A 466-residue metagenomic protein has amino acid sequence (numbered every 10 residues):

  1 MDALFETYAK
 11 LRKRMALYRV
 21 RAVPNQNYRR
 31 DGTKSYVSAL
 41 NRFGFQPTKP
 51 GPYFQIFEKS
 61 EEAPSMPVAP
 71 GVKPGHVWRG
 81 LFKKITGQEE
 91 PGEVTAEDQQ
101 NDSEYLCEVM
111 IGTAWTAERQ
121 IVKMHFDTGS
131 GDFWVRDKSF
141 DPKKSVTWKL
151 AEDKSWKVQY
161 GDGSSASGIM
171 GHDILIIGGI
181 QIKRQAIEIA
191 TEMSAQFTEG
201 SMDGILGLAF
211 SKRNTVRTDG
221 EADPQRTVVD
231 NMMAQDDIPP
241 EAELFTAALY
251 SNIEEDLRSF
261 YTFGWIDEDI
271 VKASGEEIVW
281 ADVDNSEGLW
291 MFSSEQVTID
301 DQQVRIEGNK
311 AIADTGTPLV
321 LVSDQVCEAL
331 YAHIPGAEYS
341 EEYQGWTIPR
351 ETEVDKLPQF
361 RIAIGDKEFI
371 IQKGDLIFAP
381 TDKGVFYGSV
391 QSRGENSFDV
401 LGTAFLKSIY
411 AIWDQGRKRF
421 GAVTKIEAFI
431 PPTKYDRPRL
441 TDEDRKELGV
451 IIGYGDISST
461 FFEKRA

Functional and structural regions predicted by a protein language model:
M1-E277, E328-A363, G384-D399, K464-A466: Non-catalytic N-lobe/flap surface of aspartyl protease domains
H125-G131, I312-P318, D324-Q325, G402: A short acidic Gly-Thr/Ser loop motif
I180-Q181, Q185, Q302-V304, K367 (+1 more regions): Well-ordered beta-strand scaffold positions
I187-A195, L376-P380, K425-F429: Short, solvent-exposed aromatic-acidic interface loops
D256-G308, D382-V385: Flexible, small-/acidic-enriched active-site or ligand-binding loops
V297, I306, T315-D324, A329: Long, repeat-rich segments with strong aromatic
E307-L319, S397-W413: C-terminal, well-structured subdomains that either form a transmembrane helix-short loop-helix hairpin in multi-pass
T424-A466: C-terminal helix/juxtamembrane-tail motif
